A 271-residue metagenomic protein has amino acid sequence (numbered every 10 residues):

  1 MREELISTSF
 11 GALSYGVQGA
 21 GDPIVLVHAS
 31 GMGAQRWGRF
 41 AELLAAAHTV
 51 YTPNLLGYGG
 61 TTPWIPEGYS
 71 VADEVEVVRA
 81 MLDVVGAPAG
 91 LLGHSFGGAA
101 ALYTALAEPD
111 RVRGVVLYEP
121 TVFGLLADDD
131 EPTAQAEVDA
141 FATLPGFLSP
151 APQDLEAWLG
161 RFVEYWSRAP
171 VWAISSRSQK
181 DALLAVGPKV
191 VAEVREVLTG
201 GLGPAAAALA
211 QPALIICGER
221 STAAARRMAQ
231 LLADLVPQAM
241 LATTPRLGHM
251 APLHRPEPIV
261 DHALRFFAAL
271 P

Functional and structural regions predicted by a protein language model:
T8-P63, E67: Conserved HGGG/HGGXW glycine-rich cap/lid loop of the alpha/beta-hydrolase fold
M32, S95-G98: Active-site loop->helix "elbow" adjoining a glycine-rich segment at hydrolase catalytic centers
E42, Y51-L92, F96, D261: Active-site loop/oxyanion-hole signature of alpha/beta-hydrolase fold enzymes
N54-G59, T121, L247-G248: Short beta-to-alpha linker loops that shape the active-site pocket of alpha/beta-hydrolase fold enzymes
L102, L106, D110-S149: Flexible "cap/lid" loop of the alpha/beta hydrolase fold
P150-V191: Conserved alpha/beta-hydrolase catalytic His-Asp/Glu region
Q179-D234, M240-T243: Conserved serine/cysteine hydrolase catalytic core
Q238-P271: Catalytic active-site module of serine/aspartate enzymes centered on a nucleophile-bearing elbow/loop
